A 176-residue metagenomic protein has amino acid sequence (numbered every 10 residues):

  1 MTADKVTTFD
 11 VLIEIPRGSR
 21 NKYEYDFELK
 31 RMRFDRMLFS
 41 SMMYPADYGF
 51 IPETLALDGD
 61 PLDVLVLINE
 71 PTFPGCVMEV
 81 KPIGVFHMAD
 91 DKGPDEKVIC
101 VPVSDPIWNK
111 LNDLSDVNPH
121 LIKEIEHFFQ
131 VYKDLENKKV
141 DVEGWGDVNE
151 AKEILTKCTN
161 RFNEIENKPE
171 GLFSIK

Functional and structural regions predicted by a protein language model:
M1-K176: Hydrophobic N-terminal alpha-helices or hydrophobic patches in metabolic proteins across all domains of life
